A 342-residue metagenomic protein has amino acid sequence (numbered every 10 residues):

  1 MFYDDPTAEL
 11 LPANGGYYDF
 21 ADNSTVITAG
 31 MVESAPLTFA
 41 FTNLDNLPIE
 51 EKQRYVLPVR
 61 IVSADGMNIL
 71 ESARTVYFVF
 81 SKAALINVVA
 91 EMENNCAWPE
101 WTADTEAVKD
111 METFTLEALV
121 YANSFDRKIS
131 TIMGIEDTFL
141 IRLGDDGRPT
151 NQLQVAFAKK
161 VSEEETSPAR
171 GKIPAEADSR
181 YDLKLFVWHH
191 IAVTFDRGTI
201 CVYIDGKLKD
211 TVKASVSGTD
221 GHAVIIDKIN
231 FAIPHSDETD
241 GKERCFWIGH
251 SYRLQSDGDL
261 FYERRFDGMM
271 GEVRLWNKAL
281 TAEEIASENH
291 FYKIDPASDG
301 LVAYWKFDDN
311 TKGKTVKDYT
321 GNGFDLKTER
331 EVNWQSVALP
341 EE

Functional and structural regions predicted by a protein language model:
M1-A97, T102-D104: Short boundary segments that mark the start of a structured unit
L85-V161, L280-E284: Extracellular glycan-recognition modules
E100-L116, S179-H189, T239, E263-M269 (+1 more regions): Extracellular/lumenal carbohydrate-interaction signature centered on repeated Trp-anchored short motifs
A118, K184-F195, V202, R274: Short tryptophan-centered beta-strand motifs in secreted/extracellular beta-sheet-rich domains of glycan-recognition
K159-H190, L260: Short, aromatic/His-centered strand-loop micro-motif at the edge of beta-sheets
D205-R244: Short, solvent-exposed beta-strand-to-loop segments that form ligand-recognition rims of beta-rich domains
N230-G271, A286-K293, E342: Extracellular glycan-interaction patches encoded by glycine-rich segments
E272-E342: Extended recognition patches within non-cytosolic domains
